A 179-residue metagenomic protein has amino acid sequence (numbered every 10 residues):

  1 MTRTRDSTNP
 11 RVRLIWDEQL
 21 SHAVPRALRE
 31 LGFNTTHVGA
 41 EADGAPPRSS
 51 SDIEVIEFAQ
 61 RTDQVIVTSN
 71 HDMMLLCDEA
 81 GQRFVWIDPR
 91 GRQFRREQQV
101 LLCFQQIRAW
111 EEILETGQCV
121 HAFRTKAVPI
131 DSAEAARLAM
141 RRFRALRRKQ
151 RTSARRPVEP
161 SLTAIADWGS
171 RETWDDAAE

Functional and structural regions predicted by a protein language model:
T2, S7, E18, H22 (+4 more regions): Acidic, PIN/NYN-like endoribonuclease modules and their adjacent C-terminal/linker elements
N9-R11: Phosphate-coordination loops involved in phosphoryl transfer and adenosine-cofactor binding
W16-D17, S69: Small/polar loops that bind or transfer phosphate-bearing groups
T36-G39, V67-S69: Short, conserved beta-strand edge motifs with alternating hydrophobic and charged residues
D52-I53, N70: Conserved glycosyltransferase catalytic-site signature
A59-D78: Acidic, metal-binding active-site segment of PIN/NYN-like and related structure-specific nucleases
